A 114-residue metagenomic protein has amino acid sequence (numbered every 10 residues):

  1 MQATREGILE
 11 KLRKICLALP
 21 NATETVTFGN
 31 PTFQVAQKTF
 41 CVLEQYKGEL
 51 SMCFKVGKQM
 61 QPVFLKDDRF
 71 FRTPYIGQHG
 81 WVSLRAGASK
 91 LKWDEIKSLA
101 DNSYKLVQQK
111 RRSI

Functional and structural regions predicted by a protein language model:
M1-I114: Charge-dense, helix-prone N-terminal extensions
